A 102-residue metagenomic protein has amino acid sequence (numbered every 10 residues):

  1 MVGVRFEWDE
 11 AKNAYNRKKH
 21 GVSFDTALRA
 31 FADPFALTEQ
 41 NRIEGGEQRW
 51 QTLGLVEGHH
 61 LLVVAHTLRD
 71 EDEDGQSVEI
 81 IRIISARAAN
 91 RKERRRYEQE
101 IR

Functional and structural regions predicted by a protein language model:
M1-R102: Ribonuclease/tRNase effector modules and their secretory precursors
